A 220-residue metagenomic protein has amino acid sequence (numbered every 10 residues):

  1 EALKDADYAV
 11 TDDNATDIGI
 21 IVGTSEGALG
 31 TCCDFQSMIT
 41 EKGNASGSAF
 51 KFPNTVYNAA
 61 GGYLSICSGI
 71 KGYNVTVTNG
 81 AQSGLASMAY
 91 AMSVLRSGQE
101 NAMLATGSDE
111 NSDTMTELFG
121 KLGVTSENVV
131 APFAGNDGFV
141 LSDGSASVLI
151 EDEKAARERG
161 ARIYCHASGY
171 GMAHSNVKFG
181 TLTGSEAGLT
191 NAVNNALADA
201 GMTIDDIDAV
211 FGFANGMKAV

Functional and structural regions predicted by a protein language model:
E1-A9, S87, A192-A200: Stable alpha-helical structural segments in soluble proteins, enriched in small hydrophobic residues
E1-Y63, C67-T76, N111, I204-V220: Conserved beta-ketoacyl condensing-enzyme motif
L3-D5, Y57-T106, L141-A161: Active-site-proximal alpha-helical scaffold in enzymes
T11-A15, A45, Y57, S68-I70 (+6 more regions): Solvent-exposed alpha-helices and their adjacent loops that cap or buttress functional pockets in soluble metabolic
A28-T31, S83-S87, N111-M115, N176-V177: Short, well-ordered, mixed-charge alpha-helical segments that flank or form enzyme active sites
C33-N44, R96, E117-N128: A glycine- and small-aliphatic-rich helix-loop capping segment at beta-alpha/alpha-beta transitions that lines
N101-A102, G107-S112, L118, V124: Glycine-rich anion/phosphate-binding loop at the beta-strand->alpha-helix junction
G123-M202, D208-A209: Condensing-enzyme catalytic core mediating Claisen C-C bond formation in acyl metabolism
